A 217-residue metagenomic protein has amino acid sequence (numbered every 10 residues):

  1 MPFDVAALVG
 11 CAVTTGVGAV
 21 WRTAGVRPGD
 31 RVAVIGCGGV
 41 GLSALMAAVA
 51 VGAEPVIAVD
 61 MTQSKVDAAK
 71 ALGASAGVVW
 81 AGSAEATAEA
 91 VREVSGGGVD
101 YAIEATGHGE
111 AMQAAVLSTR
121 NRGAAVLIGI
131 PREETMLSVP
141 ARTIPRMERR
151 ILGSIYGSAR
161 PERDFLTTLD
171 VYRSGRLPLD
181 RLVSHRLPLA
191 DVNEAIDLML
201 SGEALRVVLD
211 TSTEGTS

Functional and structural regions predicted by a protein language model:
M1-R31, I35: NAD(P)H dinucleotide-binding glycine-rich loop of Rossmann-like/cofactor-binding domains, especially the beta1-alpha1
V34-C37, V49-A114: Adenosine-nucleotide cofactor-binding segment
G41-L42: N-terminal Rossmann-fold NAD(P) dinucleotide-binding loop
L45, V66, M112-V116, A141 (+1 more regions): Generic hydrophobic/aromatic pocket-lining and core-packing "Φ" positions
R92, G96, E133-H185, N193-E194: C-terminal substrate-binding/catalytic core of Rossmann-like NAD(P)-dependent dehydrogenases/reductases
Q113-L117, E162-S217: C-terminal hydrophobic helical "lid"/dimerization subdomain of Rossmann-like NAD(P)H-dependent oxidoreductases
G123-A124, R149: Glycine-centered, small-residue-biased loops immediately flanking beta-strands in adenine/cofactor-binding cores
I128-G129: Acidic carboxylate diad motif detector
